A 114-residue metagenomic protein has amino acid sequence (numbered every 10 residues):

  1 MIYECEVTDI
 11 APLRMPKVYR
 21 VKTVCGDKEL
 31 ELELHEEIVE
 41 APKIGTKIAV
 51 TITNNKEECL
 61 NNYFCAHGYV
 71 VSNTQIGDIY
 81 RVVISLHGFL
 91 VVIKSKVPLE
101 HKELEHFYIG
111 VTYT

Functional and structural regions predicted by a protein language model:
M1-Y80, S85-T114: Mixed-charge, low-complexity intrinsically disordered regions
